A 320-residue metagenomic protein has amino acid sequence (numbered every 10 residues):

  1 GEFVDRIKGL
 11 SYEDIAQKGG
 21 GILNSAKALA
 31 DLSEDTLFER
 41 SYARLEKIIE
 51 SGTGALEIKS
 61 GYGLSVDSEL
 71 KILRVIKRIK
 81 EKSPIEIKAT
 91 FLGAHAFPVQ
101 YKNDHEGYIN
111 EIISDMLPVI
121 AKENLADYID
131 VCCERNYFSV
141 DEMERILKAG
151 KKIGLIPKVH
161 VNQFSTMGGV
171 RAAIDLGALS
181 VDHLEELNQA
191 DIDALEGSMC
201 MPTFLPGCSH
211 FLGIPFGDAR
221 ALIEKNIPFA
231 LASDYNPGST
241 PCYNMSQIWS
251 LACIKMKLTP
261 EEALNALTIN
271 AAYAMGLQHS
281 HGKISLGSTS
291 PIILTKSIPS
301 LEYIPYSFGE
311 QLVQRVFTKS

Functional and structural regions predicted by a protein language model:
G1-N24: Flexible glycine-/small-residue-enriched beta->alpha junction loops that bind anionic phosphate/pyrophosphate groups
F3, G52, K59, I129 (+8 more regions): Divalent metal-coordination and catalytic microenvironments
R6-E13, S51, I76-K82, V119 (+9 more regions): Change "in soluble alpha/beta enzymes" to "in soluble alpha/beta proteins
G20-S41, E46-K47, G54-M167: Metal-coordinating catalytic core of metallo-dependent amide/deamination hydrolases
I49, I113, A121-K122, K151 (+3 more regions): Non-catalytic positions within long, well-ordered alpha-helices that form the structural scaffold/packing of enzyme
I156-P157, T166-S280, T295, F308: Active-site-adjacent C-terminal substructures of enzyme catalytic domains
I269, T289-S320: C-terminal cap of metal-dependent C-N hydrolases
